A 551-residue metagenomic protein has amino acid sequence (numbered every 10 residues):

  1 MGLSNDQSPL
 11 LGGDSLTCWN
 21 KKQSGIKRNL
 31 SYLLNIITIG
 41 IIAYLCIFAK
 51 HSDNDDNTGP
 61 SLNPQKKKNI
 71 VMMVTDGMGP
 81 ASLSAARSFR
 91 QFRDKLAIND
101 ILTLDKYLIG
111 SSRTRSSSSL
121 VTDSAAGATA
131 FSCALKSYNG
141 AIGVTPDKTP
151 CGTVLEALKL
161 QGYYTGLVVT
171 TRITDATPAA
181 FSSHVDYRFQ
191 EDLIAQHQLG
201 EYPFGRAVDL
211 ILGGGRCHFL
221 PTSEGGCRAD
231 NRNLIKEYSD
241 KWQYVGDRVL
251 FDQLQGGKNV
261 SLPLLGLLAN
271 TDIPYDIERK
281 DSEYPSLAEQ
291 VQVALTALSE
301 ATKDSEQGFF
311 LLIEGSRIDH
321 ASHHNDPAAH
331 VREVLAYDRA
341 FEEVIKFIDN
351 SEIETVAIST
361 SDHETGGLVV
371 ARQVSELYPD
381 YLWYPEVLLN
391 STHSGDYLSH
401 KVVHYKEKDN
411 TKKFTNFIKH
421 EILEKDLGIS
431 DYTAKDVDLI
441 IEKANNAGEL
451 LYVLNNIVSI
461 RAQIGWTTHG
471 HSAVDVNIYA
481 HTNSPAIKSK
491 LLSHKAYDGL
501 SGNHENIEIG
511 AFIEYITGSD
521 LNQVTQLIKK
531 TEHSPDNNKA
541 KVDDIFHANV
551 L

Functional and structural regions predicted by a protein language model:
M1-I26: Short, low-complexity, Lys/Arg-enriched N-terminal segments of secretory-pathway carbohydrate enzymes
Q7-S8, I42-Y44, D76: Generic N-terminal initiation segments characterized by hydrophobic and/or small/turn-forming residues
G25-G59, N63: Alpha-helical transmembrane segments in eukaryotic/viral proteins
F48, P64-A85, F131-S132, K136-D147 (+1 more regions): Mobile, glycine-rich extracellular loop/lid and propeptide segments that shape or gate substrate/ligand access
G59-P60, S116-S118, V154-L155: Short secondary-structure capping/turn segments at boundaries of alpha-helices and beta-strands
K68-N69, M78-L83, S88-T129, T174-S534: A post-motif C-terminal structural segment
Q526, K530-L551: Long, low-complexity intrinsically disordered regions of secretory-pathway proteins
